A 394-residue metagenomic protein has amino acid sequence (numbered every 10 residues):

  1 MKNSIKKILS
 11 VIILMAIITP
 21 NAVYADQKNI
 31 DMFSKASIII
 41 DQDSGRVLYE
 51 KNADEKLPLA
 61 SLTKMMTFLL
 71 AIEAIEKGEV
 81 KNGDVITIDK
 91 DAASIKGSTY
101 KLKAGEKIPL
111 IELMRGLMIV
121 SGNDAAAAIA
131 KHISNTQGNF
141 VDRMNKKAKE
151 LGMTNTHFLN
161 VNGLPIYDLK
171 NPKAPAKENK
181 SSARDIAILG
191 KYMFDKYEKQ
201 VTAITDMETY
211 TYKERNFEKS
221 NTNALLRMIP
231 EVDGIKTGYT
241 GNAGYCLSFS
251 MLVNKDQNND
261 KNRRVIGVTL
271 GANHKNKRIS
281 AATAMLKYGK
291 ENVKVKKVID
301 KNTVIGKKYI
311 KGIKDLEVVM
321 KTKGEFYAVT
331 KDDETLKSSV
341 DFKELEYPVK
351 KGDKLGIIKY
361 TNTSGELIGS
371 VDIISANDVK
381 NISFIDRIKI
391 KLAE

Functional and structural regions predicted by a protein language model:
K2-D26: Sec-dependent N-terminal signal peptides of Gram-positive bacterial secreted proteins and lipoproteins
N3-S4, S61, V298: Short alpha-helical segments used as structural interaction elements across diverse proteins
A16, K28-I30, N258, P348-V349: Sterically constrained small-residue positions within well-ordered secondary structures of folded domains
I18, V23, T154, K331-D333: Generic detector of solvent-exposed, compositionally biased contiguous segments
T19-P20, K77, K297: Residues in and immediately flanking transmembrane alpha helices
V23-A187, F194-K196: Active-site-adjacent loops and short helices of periplasmic peptidoglycan-processing enzymes
H157, A174-E394: Domain-terminus/edge residues, biased toward the C-terminal soluble/receptor-binding domains of extracytoplasmic
